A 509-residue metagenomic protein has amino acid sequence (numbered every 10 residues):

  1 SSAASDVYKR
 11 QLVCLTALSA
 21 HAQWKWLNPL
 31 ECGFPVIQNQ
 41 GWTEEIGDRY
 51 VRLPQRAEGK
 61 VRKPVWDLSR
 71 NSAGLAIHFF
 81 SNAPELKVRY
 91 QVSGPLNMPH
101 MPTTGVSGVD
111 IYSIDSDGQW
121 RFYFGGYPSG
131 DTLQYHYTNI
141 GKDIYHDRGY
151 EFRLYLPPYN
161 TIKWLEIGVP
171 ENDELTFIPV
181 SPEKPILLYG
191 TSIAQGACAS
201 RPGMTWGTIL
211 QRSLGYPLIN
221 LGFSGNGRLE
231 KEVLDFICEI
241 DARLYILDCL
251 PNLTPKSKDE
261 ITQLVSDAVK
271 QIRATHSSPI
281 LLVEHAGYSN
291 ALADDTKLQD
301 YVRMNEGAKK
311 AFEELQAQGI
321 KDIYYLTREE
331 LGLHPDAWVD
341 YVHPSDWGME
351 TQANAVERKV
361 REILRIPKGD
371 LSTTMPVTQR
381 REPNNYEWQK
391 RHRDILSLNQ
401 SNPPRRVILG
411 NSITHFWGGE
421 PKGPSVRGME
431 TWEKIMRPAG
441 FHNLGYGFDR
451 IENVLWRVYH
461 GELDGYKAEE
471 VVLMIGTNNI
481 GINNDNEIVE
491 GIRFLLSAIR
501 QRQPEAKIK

Functional and structural regions predicted by a protein language model:
S1-Y8: Short, small-residue-biased leader/transition segments that mark boundaries at the very start of proteins
A22, H100-P102, D110, K142-R148 (+4 more regions): Serine-esterase "nucleophile elbow" of acetyl-processing enzymes
Q23-R70: Glycan-recognition and processing domains
Y50-L86, S93-P95, P421-E433: Active-site-flanking structural segment that lines cofactor/substrate pockets
W66-I178, P383-N384: Extended, charged alpha/beta regions that create polyanion-binding interfaces
R70, N226, E230-G369, V426-G440 (+1 more regions): Alpha-helical cap/lid subdomain in secreted, periplasmic, or secretory-pathway luminal O-acyl-processing enzymes
P128-N139, D147-R148, W164, P182 (+1 more regions): A charged, solvent-exposed segment within the mature domains of Sec-exported extracytoplasmic proteins
